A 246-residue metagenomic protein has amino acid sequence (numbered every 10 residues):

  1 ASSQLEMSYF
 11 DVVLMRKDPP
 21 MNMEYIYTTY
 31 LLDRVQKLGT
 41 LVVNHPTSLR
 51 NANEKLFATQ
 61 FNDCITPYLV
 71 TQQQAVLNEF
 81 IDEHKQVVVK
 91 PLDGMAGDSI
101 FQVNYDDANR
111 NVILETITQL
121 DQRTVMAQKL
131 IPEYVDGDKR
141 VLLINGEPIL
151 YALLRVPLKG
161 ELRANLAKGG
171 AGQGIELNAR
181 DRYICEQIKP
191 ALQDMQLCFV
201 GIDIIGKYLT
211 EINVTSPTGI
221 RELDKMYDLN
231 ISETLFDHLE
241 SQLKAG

Functional and structural regions predicted by a protein language model:
A1-V70: Conserved N-proximal alpha/beta basic substrate-recognition cap immediately N-terminal to, or forming the N-lobe
M21-E24, L49-K55, V76-E79, M95-S99 (+1 more regions): Short, well-ordered, mixed-charge alpha-helical segments that flank or form enzyme active sites
T29-D33, A58, L77-N78, L114-I117 (+2 more regions): Short amphipathic alpha-helical segments and helix-helix/interface helices
Q36, I81-D82, Q193: Anion (oxyanion) recognition and catalysis
V42, V87-V88: Hydrophobic beta-strand scaffold residues
Q74-A75, D82-Q86, D93-R182: Phosphate-binding site of ATP-dependent enzymes
K159-G160, Q173-G246: ATP-dependent carboxylate activation and anion-phosphoryl transfer catalytic cores that bind Mg-ATP to form
